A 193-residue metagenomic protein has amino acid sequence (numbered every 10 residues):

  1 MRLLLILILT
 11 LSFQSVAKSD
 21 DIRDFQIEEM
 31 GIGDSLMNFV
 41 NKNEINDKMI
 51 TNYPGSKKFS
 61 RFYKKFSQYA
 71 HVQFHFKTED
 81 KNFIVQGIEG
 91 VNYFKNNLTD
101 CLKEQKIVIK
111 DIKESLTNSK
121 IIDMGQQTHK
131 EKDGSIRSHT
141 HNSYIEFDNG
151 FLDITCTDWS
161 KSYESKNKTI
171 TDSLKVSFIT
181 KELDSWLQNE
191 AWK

Functional and structural regions predicted by a protein language model:
M1, A17, K57-K64: Generic cytosolic/nucleocytoplasmic N-terminal low-complexity/intrinsically disordered segments
L3-S15: Sec-dependent N-terminal signal peptides
T10, K65, E79-K81, G134-I136 (+1 more regions): Sterically constrained small-residue positions within well-ordered secondary structures of folded domains
K18-K58, I84-K193: Non-cytosolic coordination micro-motifs
S60-I84: Compositionally biased P/S/T/G-rich terminal and signal peptide-adjacent segments that lie outside catalytic cores
